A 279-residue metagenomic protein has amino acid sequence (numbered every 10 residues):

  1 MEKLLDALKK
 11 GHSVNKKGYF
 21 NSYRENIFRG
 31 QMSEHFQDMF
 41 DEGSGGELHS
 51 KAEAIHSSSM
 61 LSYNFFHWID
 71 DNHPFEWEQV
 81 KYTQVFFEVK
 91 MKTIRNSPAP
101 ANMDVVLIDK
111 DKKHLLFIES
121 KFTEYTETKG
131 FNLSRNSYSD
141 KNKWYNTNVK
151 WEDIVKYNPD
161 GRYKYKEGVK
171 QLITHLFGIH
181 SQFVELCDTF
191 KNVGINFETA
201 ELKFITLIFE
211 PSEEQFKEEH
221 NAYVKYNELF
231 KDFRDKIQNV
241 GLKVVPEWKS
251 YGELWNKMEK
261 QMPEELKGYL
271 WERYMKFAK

Functional and structural regions predicted by a protein language model:
M1-T93, K279: Nuclease-adjacent, charged terminal/linker segments that flank catalytic cores
A54-S62, P98, K164-T174: Phosphate/oxyanion-binding active-site loops and adjacent basic polyanion-contact surfaces
T83-D111: Active-site metal-binding core of divalent-cation-utilizing nuclease and nuclease-like domains
K90-N96, K121-Y125, V184, F209-E213: Short, solvent-exposed loop/turn segments at secondary-structure junctions
V105, S120-N132: A short, conserved, highly charged catalytic patch centered on acidic carboxylates
L107-F117, H180-F183: Active-site beta-strand-loop-beta-strand hairpin of nuclease catalytic cores that positions key catalytic residues
E127-F204: Acidic, metal/cofactor-coordinating or nucleic-acid-engaging core segments within structured domains
F216-K279: Polybasic (Lys/Arg-rich)
